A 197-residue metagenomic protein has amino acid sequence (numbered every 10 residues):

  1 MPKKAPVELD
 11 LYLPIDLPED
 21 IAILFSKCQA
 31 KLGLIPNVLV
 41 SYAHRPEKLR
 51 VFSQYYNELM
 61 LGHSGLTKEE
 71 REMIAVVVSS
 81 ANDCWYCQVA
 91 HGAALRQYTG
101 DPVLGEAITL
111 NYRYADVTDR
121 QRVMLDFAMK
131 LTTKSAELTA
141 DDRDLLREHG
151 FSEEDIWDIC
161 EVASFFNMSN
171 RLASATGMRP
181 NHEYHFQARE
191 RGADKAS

Functional and structural regions predicted by a protein language model:
M1-S197: Hydrophobic alpha-helical segments
